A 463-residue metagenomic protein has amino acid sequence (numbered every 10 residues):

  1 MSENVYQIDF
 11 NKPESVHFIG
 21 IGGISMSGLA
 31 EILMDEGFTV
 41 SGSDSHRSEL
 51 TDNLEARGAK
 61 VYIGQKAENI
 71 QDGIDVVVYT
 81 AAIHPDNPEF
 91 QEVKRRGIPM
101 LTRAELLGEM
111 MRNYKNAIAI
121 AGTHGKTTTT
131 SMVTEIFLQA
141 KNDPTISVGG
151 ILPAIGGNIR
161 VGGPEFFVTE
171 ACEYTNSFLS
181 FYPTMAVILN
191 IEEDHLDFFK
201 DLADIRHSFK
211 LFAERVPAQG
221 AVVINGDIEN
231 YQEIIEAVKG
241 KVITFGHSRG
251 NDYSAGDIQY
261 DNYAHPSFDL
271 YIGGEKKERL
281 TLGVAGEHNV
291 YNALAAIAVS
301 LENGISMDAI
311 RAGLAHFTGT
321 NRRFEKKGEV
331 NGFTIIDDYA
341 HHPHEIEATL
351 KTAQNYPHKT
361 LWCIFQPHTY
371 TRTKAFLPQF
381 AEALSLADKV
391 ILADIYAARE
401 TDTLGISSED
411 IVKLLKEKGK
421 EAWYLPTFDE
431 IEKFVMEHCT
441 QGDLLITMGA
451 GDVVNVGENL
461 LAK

Functional and structural regions predicted by a protein language model:
M1-T102, L106, A221, E229 (+3 more regions): N-terminal leader/targeting and accessory segments in enzymes
Y6-H17, S25, L29-E36, Y263-A264 (+2 more regions): Nucleotide phosphate-binding/pyrophosphate-handling subdomain across enzymes that bind or process nucleotide phosphates
D9, I32, E55, E68-I70 (+4 more regions): Phosphate-binding loop of NTP-binding sites
F38-S45, A221-G226, C363-Q366, A387-A397: Short internal beta-strands
S43, Y62-Q65, L101-G108, S147-G150 (+4 more regions): Beta-strand->loop->alpha-helix junctions that form or flank phosphate-binding loops in nucleotide-handling enzymes
D72-V76, E165, Q441-D443: Short acidic/histidine-rich motifs immediately flanking catalytic phosphotransfer sites in two-component signaling
A381-Q441: C-terminal helical cap/extension that packs against the catalytic core of soluble nucleotide-cofactor enzymes
